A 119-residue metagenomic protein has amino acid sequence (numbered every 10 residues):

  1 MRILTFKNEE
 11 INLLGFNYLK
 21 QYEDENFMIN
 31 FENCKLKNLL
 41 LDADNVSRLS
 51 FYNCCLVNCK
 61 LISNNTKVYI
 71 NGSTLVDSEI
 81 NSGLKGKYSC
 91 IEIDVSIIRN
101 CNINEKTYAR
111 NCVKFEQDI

Functional and structural regions predicted by a protein language model:
R2, E9, E25-F27, E32 (+11 more regions): The right-handed parallel beta-helix/beta-solenoid scaffold, focusing on the short coil/turn and N-cap positions
L4-I11, I119: Generic detection of short hydrophobic beta-strand segments and adjacent strand-loop junctions
L14-Y18: Leucine-rich repeat
N111-I119: Acidic, glycine- and Ser/Thr-rich low-complexity intrinsically disordered tracts in extracellular/secreted proteins
